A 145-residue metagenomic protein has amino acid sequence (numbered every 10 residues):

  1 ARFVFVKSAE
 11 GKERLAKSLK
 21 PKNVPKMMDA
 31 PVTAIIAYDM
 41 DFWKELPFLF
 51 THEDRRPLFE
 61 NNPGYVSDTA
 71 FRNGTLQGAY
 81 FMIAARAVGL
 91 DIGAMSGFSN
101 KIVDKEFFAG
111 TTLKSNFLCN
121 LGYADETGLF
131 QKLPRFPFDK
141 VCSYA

Functional and structural regions predicted by a protein language model:
A1-F3, G93-A94: A short glycine-rich, hydrophobically flanked beta-strand micro-motif that places a catalytic Asp/Glu for divalent metal
R2-G74: Glycine/small-residue-rich phosphate/adenosyl-binding loop
V6-K7, S96, L121: Conserved residues at the C-terminal ends of beta-strands
A9, M40, F98-K101, D125: Acidic, glycine-rich active-site loops and adjacent beta-strand->loop/helix elements that engage anionic groups
K17-P21, A87, F108: Short, intrinsically disordered, mixed-charge
V24-I36, A109-F130: A glycine-rich helix N-cap at a beta->alpha junction
A34, D54-E106: Small-aliphatic-rich amphipathic alpha-helix that forms the alpha element of a beta-alpha
T51-E53, K114-A145: C-terminal helix-cap and adjacent tail motif
